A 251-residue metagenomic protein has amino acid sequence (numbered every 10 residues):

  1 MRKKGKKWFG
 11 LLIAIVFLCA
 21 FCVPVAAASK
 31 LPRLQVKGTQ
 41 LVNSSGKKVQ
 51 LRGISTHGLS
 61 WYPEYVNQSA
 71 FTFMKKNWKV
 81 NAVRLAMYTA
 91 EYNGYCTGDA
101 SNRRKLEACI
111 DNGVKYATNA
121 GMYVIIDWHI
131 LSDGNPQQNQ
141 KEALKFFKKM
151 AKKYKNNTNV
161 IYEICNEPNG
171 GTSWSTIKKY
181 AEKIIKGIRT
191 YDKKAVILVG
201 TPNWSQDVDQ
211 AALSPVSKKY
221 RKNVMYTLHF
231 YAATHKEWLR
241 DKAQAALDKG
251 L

Functional and structural regions predicted by a protein language model:
M1-G5: N-terminal secretory signal peptides that target proteins for export/translocation
K6-A26: Sec-dependent N-terminal signal peptides of Gram-positive bacterial secreted proteins and lipoproteins
A26-R84, A100: N-terminal carbohydrate-binding accessory modules
L31-K37, C109, G113, L251: Structured catalytic cores of enzymes that bind and process phosphorylated ligands/cofactors
R33, G58, P63, Y123 (+3 more regions): Extracellular glycoside hydrolase catalytic/binding regions
Q50-G53, A82-R84, I125, I161 (+1 more regions): Short hydrophobic-acidic sequence motifs that mark active-site Asp/Glu residues
N67-D133, Q140-K149, E182, K186-Y191: Aromatic-lined substrate-binding rim segments of carbohydrate-active enzymes
Y92-G94, N135, G171, E237: Short, function-defining helix-loop hinge/capping sites that tune catalysis or transport
